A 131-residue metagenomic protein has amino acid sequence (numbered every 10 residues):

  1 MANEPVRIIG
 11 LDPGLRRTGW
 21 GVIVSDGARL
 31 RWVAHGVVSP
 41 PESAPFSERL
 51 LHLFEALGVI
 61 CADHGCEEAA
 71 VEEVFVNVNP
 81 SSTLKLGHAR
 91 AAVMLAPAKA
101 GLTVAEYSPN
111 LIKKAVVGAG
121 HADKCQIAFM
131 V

Functional and structural regions predicted by a protein language model:
M1-V131: Phosphate- and other anionic-substrate recognition elements at nucleic-acid/protein interfaces
